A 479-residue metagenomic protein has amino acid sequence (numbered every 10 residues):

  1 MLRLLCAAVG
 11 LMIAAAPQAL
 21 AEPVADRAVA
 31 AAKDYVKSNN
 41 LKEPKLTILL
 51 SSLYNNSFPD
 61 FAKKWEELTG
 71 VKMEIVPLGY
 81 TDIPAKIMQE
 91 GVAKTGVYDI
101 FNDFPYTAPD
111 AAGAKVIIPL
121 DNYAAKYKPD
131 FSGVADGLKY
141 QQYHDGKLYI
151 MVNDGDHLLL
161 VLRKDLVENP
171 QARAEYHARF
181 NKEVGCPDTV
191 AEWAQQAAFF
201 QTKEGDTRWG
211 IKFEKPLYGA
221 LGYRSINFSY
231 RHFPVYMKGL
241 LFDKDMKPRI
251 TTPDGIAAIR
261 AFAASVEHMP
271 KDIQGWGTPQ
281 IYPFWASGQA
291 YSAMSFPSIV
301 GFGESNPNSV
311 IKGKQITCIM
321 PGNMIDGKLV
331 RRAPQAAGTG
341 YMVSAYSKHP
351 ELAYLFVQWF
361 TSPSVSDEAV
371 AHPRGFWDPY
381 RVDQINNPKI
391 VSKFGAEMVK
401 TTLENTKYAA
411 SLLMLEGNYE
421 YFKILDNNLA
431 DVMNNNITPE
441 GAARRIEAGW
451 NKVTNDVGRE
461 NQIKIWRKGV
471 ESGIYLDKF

Functional and structural regions predicted by a protein language model:
M1-K45, D456-F479: Short, low-complexity disordered leader/linker segments with a strong preference for bacterial N-terminal type II
E22-N40, F104-V161, I316-P321, K328 (+4 more regions): Hinge/lid segment of periplasmic solute-binding proteins
A25-A30, S298-I311, M324-N427, Q462-F479: C-terminal lobe and pocket-closing loops of periplasmic/extracytoplasmic Venus-flytrap solute-binding proteins
A28-K37, S52-K72, D165, L425 (+1 more regions): Short, polar/charged alpha-helical segment
V36-N39, N122-V134, Y176-C186, I211 (+5 more regions): Short, solvent-exposed loop/beta-turn-alpha elements that line the ligand-binding surface or hinge of extracytoplasmic
K63-A135, Y143, K147-I150, P170-Q171 (+6 more regions): Extracytoplasmic "Venus flytrap"/periplasmic binding protein-like
H144-D154, L158, D188-K247: Extracytoplasmic/periplasmic solute-binding protein
A194-Q201, K244-T278, I316, M320-N323: Glycine-centered hinge/linker elements that transmit conformational signals in sensory and ligand-binding systems
